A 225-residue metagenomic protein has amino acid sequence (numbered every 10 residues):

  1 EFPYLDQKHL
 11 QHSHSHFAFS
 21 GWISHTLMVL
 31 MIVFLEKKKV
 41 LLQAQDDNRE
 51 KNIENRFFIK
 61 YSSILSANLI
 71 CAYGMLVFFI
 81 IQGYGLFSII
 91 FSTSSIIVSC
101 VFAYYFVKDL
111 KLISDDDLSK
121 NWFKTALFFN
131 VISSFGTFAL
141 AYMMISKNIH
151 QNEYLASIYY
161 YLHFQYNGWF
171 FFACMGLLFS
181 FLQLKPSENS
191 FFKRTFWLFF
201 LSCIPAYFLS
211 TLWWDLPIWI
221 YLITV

Functional and structural regions predicted by a protein language model:
E1-V40, K51-V225: Hydrophobic alpha-helical transmembrane segments of multi-pass integral membrane proteins
Q45-D46, K51: A cross-taxon signal for low-complexity, glycine/charged-rich
